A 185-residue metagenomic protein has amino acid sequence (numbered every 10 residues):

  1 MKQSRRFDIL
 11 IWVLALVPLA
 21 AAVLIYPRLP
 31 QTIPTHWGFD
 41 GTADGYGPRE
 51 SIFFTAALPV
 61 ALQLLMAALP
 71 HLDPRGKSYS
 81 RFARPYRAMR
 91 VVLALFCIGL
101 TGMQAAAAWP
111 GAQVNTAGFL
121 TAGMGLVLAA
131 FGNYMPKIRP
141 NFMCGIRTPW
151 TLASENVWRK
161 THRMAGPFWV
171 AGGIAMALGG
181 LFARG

Functional and structural regions predicted by a protein language model:
M1-G185: Feature 926 captures the class I aminoacyl-tRNA synthetase adenylation module centered on the KMSKS loop
